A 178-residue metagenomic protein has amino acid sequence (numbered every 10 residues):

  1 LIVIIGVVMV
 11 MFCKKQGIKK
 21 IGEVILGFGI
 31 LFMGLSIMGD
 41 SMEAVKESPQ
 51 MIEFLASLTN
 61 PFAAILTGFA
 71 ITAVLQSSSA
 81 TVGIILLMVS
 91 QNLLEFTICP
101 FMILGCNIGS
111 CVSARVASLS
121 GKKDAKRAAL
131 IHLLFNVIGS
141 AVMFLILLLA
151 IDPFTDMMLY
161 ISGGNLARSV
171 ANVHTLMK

Functional and structural regions predicted by a protein language model:
L1, G6, T72-G109, S118-S120 (+3 more regions): Membrane-interfacial helix-loop connectors
L1, L26-G29, M33, F69-L75 (+5 more regions): Transmembrane helix-bundle signature of multi-pass membrane transporters/permeases
I4-V8, I25, F62, L66 (+2 more regions): Generic alpha-helical transmembrane segments of integral inner-membrane proteins, especially permease/transport modules
G6-K19, A114-S120: C-terminal ends of transmembrane helices
V7, M11, L31, E43 (+1 more regions): Juxtamembrane transmembrane-helix boundary motif
I18-E23, T59, L93-F101, G163-R168: Membrane-water interface of transmembrane alpha-helices in multipass transporters/channels
V24-A70, M88-Q91: Helix-loop-helix hairpins and the membrane-proximal interhelical loops of multi-pass alpha-helical transport proteins
L35, K46-S57, L119-M177: Transmembrane alpha-helical segments and their short flanking loops that form helix-hairpins/helix-helix interfaces
